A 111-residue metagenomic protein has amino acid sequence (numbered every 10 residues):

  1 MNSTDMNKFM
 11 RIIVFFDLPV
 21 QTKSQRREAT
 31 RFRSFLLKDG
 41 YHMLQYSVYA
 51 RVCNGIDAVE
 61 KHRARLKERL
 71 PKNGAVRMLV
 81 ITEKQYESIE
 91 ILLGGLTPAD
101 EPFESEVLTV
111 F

Functional and structural regions predicted by a protein language model:
N2-I13, L18-F111: Basic nucleic-acid-binding interfaces
